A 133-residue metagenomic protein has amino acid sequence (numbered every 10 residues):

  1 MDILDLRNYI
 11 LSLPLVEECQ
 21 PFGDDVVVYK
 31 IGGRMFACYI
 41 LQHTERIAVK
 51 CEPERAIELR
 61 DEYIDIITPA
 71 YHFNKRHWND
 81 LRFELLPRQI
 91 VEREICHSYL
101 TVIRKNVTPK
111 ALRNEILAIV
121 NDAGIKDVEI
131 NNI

Functional and structural regions predicted by a protein language model:
M1-I133: Charge-dense, helix-prone N-terminal extensions
